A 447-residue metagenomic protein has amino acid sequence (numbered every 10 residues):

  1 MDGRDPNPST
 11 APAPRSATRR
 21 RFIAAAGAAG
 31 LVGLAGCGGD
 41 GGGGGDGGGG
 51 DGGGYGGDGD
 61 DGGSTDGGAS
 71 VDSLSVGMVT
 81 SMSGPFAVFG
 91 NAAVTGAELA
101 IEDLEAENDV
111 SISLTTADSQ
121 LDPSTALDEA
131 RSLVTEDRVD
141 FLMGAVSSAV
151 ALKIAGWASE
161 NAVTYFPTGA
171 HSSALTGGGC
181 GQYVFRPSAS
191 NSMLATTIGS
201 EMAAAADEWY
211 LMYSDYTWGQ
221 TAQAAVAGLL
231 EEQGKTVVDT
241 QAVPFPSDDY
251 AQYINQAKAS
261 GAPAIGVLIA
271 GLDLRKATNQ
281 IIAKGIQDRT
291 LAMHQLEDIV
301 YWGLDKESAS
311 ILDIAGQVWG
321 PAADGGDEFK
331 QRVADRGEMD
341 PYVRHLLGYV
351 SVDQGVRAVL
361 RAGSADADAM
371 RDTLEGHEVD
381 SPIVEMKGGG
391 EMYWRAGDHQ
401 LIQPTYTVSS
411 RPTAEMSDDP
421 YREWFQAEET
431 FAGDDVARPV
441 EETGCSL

Functional and structural regions predicted by a protein language model:
M1-A17: N-terminal secretory signal peptides
G36-C37: N-terminal Sec signal peptide cleavage junction
G68-G96, A117-S124, V146-S147, Y213-Q220 (+1 more regions): Extracytoplasmic "Venus flytrap"
F89-A93, A106-G178, P187, R275 (+1 more regions): Beta-alpha junction/loop-to-helix N-cap segments that form part of ligand/metal-binding clefts
L133-V146, F166-T168, Y210-Y213, G261-G271 (+3 more regions): Periplasmic-binding protein-like
S173-A174, G181-K284, G320-D324: Extracellular/periplasmic Venus flytrap/periplasmic-binding protein
I281-V350, L360, F431, E442-S446: Extracellular/periplasmic periplasmic-binding protein-like sensory domains
R336-H345, V356-P420: Segments of small-molecule ligand-sensing domains
